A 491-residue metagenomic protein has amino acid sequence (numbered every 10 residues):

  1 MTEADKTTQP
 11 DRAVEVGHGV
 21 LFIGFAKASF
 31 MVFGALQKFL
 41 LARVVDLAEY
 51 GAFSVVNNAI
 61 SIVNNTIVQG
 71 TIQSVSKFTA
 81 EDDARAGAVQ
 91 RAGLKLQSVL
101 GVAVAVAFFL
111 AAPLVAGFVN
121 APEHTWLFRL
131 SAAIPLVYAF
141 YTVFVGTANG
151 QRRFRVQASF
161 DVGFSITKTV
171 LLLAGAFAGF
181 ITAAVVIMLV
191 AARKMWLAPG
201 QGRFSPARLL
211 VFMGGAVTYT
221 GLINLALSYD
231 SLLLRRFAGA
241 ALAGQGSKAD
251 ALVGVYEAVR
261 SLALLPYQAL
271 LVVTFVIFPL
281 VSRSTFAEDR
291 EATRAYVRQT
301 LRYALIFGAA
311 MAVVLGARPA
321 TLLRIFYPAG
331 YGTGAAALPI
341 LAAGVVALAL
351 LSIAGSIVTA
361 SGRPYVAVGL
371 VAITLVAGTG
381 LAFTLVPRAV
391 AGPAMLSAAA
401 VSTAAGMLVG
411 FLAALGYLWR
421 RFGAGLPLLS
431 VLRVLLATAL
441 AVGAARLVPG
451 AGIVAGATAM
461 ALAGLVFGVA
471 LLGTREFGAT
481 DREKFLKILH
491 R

Functional and structural regions predicted by a protein language model:
M1-T2, G117, F177, G214-G215 (+4 more regions): Transmembrane alpha-helical segments of multi-pass transport proteins
M1-V16, V186-L227, F237, V276 (+5 more regions): Interhelical loop/hinge segments that connect adjacent transmembrane helices in multipass membrane
T2-E3, K95-S228, L447: Hydrophobic transmembrane helix module of multi-pass membrane transport proteins
E3, E15-I72, G101-F109, I134 (+4 more regions): Signature of the first transmembrane helix
G19-A35, G179-A191, R203-R283, Y303 (+2 more regions): Transmembrane helical elements of multi-pass membrane transporters/channels
A42-G51, R152-V156, I166-V185, A249 (+4 more regions): Membrane-interface helix-loop junctions in multi-pass transport and translocation proteins
F78, V137-G163, L173, A342-I373 (+1 more regions): Membrane-interface junctions at transmembrane-helix termini in multi-pass inner-membrane proteins
F78-L96, V255-A372: Specific pore-lining/lateral-gate transmembrane helices of multi-pass inner-membrane transport and insertion machines
